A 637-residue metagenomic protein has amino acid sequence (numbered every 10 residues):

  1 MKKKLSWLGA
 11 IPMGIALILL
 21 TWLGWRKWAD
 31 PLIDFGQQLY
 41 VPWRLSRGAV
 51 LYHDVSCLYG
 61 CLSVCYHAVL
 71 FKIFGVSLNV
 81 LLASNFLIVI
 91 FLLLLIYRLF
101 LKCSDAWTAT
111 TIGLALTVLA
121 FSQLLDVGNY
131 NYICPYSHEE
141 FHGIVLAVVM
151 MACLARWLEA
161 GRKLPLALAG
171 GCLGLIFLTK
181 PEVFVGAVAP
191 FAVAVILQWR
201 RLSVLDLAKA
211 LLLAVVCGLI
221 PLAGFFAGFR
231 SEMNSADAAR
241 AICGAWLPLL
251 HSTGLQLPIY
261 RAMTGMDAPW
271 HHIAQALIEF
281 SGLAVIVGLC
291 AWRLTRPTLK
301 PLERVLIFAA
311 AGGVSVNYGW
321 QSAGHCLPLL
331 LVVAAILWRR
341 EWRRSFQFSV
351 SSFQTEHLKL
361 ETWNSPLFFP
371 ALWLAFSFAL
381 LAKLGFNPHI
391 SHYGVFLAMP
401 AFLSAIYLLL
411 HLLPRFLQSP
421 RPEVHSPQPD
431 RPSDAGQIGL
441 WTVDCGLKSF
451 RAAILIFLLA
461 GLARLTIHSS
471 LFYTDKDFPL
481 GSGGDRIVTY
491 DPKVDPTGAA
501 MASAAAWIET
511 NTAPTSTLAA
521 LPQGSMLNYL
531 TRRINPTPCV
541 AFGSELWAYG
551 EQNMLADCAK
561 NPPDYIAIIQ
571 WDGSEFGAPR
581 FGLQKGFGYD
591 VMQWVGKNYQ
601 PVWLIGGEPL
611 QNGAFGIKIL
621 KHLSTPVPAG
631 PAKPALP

Functional and structural regions predicted by a protein language model:
K2-K3, G186-L222, F226, D237 (+6 more regions): Perimembrane helix-loop-helix junctions
R26-V41, L51-V69, V76-N79, N234-S235 (+1 more regions): Extracytoplasmic catalytic/substrate-binding loops of multi-pass membrane glycan-assembly enzymes
L58, H468-E545, L555-F576, I605-N612: Short periplasmic/luminal acceptor-recognition loop of GT-C membrane glycosyltransferases, typified by
A83-W107, T111-I112, T117-S122, V149-C153 (+1 more regions): Transmembrane-helix motifs of polytopic, lipid-linked glycan transferases
H142-L168, V195, R200-L202, A276-L299 (+4 more regions): Membrane-interface transmembrane helices that cradle and orient dolichyl/undecaprenyl
P165-P181, A187-V195, V216, I220 (+2 more regions): Membrane-interface alpha helices of multi-pass inner-membrane proteins
V185, S322-L337, L381, P388-L417: Hydrophobic/aromatic-rich transmembrane helices and adjacent perimembrane loops
K209-G282, A382-G385, G461-H468: Membrane-lumen/periplasm interface segments of specific transmembrane helices in polyprenyl phosphate-linked
